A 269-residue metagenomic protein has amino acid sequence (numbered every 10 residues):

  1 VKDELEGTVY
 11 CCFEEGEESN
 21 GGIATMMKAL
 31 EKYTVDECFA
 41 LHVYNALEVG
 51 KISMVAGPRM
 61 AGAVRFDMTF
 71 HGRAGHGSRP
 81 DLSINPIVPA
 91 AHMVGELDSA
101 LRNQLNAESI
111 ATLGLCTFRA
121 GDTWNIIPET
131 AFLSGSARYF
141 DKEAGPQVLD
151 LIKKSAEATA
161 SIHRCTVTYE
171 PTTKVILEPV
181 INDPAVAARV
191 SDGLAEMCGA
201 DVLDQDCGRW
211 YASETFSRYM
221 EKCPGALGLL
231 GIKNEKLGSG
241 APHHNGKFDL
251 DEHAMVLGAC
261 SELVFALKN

Functional and structural regions predicted by a protein language model:
V1-K2, K236: Residues that cap or delimit alpha-helices
K2-P128, E214: Histidine/acidic-residue-rich, glycine-tolerant segments that coordinate divalent metal ions
V88-N269: Metal-dependent amide/peptide-bond hydrolase catalytic core, centered on the "pita-bread" metallohydrolase fold
